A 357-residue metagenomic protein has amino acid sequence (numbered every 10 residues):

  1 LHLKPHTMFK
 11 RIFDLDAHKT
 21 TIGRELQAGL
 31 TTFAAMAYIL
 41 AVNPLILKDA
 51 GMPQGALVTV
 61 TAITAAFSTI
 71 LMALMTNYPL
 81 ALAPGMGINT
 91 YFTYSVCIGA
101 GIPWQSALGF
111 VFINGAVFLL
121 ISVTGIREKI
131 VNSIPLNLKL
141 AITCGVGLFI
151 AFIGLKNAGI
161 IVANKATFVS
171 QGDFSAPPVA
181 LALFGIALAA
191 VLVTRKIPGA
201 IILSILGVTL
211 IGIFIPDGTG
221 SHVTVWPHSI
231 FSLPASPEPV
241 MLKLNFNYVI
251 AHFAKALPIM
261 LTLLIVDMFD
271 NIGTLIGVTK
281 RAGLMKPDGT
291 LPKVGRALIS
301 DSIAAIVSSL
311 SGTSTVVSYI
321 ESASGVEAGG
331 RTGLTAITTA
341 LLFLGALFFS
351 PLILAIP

Functional and structural regions predicted by a protein language model:
L1-T7: Short, Lys/Arg-enriched N-terminal segments with co-localized hydrophobic residues within the first ~10-30 amino acids
T7-A56, V169-Q171, L203-G295: Helix-loop-helix hairpins and the membrane-proximal interhelical loops of multi-pass alpha-helical transport proteins
F9-N43, T64, G85-Y94, I98-T143 (+1 more regions): Helix-loop-helix junctions within the multi-pass membrane cores of secondary transporters/permeases
A28-P44, T64-A73, Y94, F112-S122 (+6 more regions): Hydrophobic core segments of alpha-helical transmembrane domains in multi-pass membrane transport and ion-translocation
K48-A56, Y94-A107, E128-A141, L148-V191 (+1 more regions): Inter-helical loop and helix-membrane interface segments of multi-pass membrane transporters/permeases
G51, N77, G101, V123 (+1 more regions): Helix-loop interface residues and adjacent transmembrane-helix termini in multi-pass membrane transporters, primarily
G51-I70: Loop-to-helix transition at the N-terminal end of transmembrane alpha-helices
I70-P84, V191-I202, E327-G333: Membrane-helix interface "capping/anchor" motifs
